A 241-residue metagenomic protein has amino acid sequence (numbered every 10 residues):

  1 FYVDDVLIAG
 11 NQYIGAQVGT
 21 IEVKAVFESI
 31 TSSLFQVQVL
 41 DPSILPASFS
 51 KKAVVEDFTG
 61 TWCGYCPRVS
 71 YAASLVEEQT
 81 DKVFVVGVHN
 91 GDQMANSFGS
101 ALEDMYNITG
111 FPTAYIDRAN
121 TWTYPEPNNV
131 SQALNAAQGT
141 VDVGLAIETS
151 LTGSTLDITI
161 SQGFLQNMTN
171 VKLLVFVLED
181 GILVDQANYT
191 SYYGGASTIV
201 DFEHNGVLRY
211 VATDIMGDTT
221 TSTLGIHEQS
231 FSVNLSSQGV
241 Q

Functional and structural regions predicted by a protein language model:
F1-I8, I116: Change to "...patches in solvent-exposed regions of secreted, membrane-anchored, or virion-exposed structural
D5, S29-T31, N120, G181: Solvent-exposed strand-loop boundary residues in beta-sheet-rich modules
G10-Q12, C63, T152-S154: Beta-strand-connecting loop/turn residues
N11-E22: Solvent-exposed segments in extracellular or luminal domains encompassing
A25-F27: Conserved structural position at the C-terminal beta-strand of extracellular beta-sandwich adhesion modules
I30-I44: Edge beta-strands of extracellular beta-sandwich domains
I44-F84: Local sequence-structure signature of Cys/Sec-based thiol-disulfide redox active-site neighborhoods
L75, D81-Q241: Short, conserved sequence motifs used for protein processing/export or organelle targeting and for catalysis
